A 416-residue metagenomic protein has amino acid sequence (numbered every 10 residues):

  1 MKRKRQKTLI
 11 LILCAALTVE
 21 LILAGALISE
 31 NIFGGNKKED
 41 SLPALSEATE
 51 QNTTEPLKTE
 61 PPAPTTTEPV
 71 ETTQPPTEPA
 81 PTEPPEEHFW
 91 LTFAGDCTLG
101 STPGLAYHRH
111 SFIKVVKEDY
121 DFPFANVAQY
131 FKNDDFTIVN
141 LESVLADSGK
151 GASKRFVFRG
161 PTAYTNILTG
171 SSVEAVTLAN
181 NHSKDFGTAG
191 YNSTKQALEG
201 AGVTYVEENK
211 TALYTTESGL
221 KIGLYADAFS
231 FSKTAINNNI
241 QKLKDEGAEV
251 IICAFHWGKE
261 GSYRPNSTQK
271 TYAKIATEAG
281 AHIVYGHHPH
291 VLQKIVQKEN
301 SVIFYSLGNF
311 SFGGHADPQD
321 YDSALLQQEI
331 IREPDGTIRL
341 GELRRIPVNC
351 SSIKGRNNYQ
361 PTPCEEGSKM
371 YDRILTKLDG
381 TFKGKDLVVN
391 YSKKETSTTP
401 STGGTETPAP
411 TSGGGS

Functional and structural regions predicted by a protein language model:
M1-I12: N-terminal Lys/Arg-rich, disordered targeting/topogenic segments
K2-K4, K37, L57: Short, intrinsically disordered low-complexity segments
I10-G35, L42-E50, E55-P61, E68-E71 (+1 more regions): Acidic, metal/ion-coordinating pockets
